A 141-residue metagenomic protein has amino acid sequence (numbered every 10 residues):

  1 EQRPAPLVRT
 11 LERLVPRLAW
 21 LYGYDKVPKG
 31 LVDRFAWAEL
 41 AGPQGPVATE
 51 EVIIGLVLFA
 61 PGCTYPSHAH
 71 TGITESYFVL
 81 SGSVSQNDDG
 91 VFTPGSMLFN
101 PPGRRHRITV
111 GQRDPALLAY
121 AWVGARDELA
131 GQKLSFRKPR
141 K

Functional and structural regions predicted by a protein language model:
E1-E50: A short, N-terminal "cap"/entry segment at the start of jelly-roll beta-barrel domains of the cupin/DSBH fold
D33-Q44, V52-T71, P102-R105: Conserved short histidine dyad/triad with adjacent acidic residue
T49, S76, N87-R107: Short acidic-glycine-tyrosine-enriched beta hairpin
E50-V52, A69-T71, V91, G111-Q112: Short glycine/proline-enriched turns and hinge-like loops at secondary-structure junctions
I54, T74, G95, P115-A116: Structural motif
L56-G62, A69-S85, W122: Short, conserved beta-strand element in jelly-roll/cupin
G111-K141: Double-stranded beta-helix
